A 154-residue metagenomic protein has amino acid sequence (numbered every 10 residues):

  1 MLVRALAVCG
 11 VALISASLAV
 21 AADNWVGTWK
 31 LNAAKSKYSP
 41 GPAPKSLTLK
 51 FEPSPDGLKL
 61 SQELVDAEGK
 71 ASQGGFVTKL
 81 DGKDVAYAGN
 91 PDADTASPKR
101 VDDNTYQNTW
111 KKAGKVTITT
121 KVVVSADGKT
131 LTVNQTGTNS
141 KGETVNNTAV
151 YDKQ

Functional and structural regions predicted by a protein language model:
M1-A5: Positively charged n-region of N-terminal signal peptides that target proteins for export
A7-A16: Bacterial N-terminal signal peptides
V20-Q154: Hydrophobic small-molecule pocket/channel-lining residues, especially in calycin-type beta-barrels
